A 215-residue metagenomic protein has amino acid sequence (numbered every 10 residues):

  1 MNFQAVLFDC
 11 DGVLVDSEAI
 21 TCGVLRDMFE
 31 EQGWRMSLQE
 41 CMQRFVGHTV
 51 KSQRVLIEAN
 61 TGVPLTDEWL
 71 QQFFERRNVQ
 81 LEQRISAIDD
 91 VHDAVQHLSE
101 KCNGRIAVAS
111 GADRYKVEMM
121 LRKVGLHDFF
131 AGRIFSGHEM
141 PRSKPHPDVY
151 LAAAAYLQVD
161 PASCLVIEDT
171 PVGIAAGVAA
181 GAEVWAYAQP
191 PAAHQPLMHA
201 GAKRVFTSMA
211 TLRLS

Functional and structural regions predicted by a protein language model:
M1-Q4, Q96, D113-S215: Asp-based, Mg2+/Mn2+-dependent phosphohydrolase catalytic module
M1-Q43: Active-site neighborhood of HAD-like aspartate-dependent phosphohydrolases
N2, V79-V108, R114-E118: Short, acidic loop-to-helix structural element flanking the phosphoryl-transfer center in phosphate-processing enzymes
L14, A87, I106, V166-I167 (+1 more regions): Conserved SAM-binding loop
I20, F45, T49, S86-D90 (+4 more regions): Short beta->alpha linker loops
E30, S99-E100, V178: Anion (oxyanion) recognition and catalysis
V46-V79, H97: A metal-dependent, Asp-based hydrolase signature
